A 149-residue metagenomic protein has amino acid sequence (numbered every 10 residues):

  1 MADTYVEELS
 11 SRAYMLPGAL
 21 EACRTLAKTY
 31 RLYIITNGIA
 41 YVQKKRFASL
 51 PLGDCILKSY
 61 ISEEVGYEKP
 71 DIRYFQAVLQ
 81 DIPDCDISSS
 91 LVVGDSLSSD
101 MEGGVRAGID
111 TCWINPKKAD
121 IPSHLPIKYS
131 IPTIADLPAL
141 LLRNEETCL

Functional and structural regions predicted by a protein language model:
D3-Y33, I72: Short, acidic loop-to-helix structural element flanking the phosphoryl-transfer center in phosphate-processing enzymes
L20, R24, Y33, G38-L149: Asp-based, Mg2+/Mn2+-dependent phosphohydrolase catalytic module
